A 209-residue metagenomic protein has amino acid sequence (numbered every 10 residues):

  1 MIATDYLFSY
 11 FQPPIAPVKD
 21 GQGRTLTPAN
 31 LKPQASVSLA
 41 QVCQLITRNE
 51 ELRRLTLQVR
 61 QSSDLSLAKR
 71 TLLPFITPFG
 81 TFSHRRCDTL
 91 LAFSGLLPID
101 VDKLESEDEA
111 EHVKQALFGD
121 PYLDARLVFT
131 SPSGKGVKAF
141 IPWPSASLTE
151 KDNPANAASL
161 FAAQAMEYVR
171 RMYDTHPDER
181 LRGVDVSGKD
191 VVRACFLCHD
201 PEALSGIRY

Functional and structural regions predicted by a protein language model:
M1-K135, W143-Q164, L181-R182: Signature for HUH/AEP ssDNA processing cores
G134-G136, F140-A146, G183-R208: Short, conserved secondary-structure transition motifs
K151, R208-Y209: A short secondary-structure junction signal
M166, R170-D174: Contiguous ligand/interfacial binding patches
D174-R180: Short mixed-charge
